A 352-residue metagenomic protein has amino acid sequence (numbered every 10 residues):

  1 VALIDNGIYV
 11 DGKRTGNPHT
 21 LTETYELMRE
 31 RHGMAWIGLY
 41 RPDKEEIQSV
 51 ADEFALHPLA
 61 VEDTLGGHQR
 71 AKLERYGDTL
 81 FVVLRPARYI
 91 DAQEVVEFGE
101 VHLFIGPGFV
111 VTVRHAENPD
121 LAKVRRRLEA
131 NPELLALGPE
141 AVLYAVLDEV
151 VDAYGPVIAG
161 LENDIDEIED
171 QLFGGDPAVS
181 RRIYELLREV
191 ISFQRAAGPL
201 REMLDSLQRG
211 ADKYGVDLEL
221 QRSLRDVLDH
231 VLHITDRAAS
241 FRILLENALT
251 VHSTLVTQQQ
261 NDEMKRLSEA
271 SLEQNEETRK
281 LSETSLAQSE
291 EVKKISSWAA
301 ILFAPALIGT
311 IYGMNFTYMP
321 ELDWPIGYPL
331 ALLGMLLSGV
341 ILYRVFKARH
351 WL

Functional and structural regions predicted by a protein language model:
V1-S240, E269-E290, E321, W351-L352: Peripheral, non-transmembrane regulatory/ligand-interaction domains of membrane transport proteins
L232-L352: Hydrophobic alpha-helical transmembrane segments and their immediately adjacent juxtamembrane loops
